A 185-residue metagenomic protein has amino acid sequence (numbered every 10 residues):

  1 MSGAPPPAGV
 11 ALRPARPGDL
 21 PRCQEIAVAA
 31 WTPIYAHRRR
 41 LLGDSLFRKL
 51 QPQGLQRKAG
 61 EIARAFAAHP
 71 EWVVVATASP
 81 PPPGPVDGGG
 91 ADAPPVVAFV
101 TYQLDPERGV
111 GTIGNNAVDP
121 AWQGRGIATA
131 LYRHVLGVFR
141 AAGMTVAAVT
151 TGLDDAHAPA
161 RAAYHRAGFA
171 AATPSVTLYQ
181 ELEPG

Functional and structural regions predicted by a protein language model:
S2-G3, T151, R166-G185: Terminal substrate-recognition subdomain of acyl/acetyltransferases
G9-A11: Extreme N-terminal starter segment of soluble prokaryotic enzymes
P14-G18, E25-G114, D119, Y132-R133 (+2 more regions): Acetyl-CoA-dependent GNAT
L41, P80, L153-D154, L178: Conserved beta-strand edge residues that scaffold enzyme active sites
V118, G124-G137, A141, A162 (+1 more regions): Conserved acetyl-CoA-binding loop-helix of GNAT-fold acetyltransferases
Q123, A148-A160, Y179-L182: Conserved beta-strand-loop-alpha-helix junction that forms the acyl-donor binding cleft
T129, T145, L153-T173: Conserved active-site alpha-helix within GNAT-family acetyltransferase domains
